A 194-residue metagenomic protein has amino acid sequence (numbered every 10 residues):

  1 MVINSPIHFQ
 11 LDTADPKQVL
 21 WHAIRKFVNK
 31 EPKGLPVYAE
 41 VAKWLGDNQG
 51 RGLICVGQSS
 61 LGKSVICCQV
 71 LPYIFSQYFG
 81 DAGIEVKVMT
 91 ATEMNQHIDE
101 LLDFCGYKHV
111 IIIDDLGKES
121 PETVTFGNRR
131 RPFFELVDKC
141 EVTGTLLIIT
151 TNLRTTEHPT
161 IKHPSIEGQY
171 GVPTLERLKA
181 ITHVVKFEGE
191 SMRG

Functional and structural regions predicted by a protein language model:
M1-Q49, H183-V185, G189, R193-G194: A short, basic N-terminal segment
E31-L35, V56, F126: Conserved phosphate/pyrophosphate-binding and hydrolysis machinery centered on Walker-type P-loop NTPases, extending
A42-K43, L53-C55, V70-L71, N95-L102: Short secondary-structure capping micro-motifs at structural edges
K43-G46, P72, D138, E176: Surface-exposed alpha-helical segments enriched in charged/polar residues
G50-C67: Walker A/P-loop nucleotide-binding motif
V65-F79: P-loop NTPase Walker A phosphate-binding motif
D81-T145: Conserved nucleotide-sensing/catalytic segment adjacent to the nucleotide-binding pocket in NTP-handling enzymes
K118-G194: Replace "adjacent to P-loop NTPase cores in ATP/GTP-dependent enzymes" with "adjacent to NTP-binding cores
